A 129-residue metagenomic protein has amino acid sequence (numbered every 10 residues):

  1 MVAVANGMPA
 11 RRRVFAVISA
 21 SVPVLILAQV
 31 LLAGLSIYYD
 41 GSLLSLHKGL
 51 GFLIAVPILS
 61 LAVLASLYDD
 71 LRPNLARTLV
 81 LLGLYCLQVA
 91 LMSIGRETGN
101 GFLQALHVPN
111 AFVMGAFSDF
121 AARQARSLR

Functional and structural regions predicted by a protein language model:
M1-R129: Polytopic transmembrane helical bundles with strong interfacial aromatic enrichment
